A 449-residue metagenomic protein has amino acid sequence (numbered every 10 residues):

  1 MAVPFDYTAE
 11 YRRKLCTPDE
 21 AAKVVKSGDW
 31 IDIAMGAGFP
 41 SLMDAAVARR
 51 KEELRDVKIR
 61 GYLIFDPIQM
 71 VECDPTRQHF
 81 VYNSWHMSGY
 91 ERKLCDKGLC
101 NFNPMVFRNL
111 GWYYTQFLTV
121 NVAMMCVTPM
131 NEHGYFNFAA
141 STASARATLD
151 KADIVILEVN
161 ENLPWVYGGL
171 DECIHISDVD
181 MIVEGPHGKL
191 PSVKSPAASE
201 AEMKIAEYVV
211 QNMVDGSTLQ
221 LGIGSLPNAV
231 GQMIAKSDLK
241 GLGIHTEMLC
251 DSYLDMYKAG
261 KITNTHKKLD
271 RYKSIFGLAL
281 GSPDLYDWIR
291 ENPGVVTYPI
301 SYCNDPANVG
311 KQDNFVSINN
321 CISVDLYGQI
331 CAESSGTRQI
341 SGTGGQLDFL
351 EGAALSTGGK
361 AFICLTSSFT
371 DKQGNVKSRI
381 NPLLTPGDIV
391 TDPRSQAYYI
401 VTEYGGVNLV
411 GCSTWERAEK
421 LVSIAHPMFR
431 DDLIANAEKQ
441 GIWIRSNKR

Functional and structural regions predicted by a protein language model:
M1-R449: Conserved alpha/beta enzyme-core scaffold
